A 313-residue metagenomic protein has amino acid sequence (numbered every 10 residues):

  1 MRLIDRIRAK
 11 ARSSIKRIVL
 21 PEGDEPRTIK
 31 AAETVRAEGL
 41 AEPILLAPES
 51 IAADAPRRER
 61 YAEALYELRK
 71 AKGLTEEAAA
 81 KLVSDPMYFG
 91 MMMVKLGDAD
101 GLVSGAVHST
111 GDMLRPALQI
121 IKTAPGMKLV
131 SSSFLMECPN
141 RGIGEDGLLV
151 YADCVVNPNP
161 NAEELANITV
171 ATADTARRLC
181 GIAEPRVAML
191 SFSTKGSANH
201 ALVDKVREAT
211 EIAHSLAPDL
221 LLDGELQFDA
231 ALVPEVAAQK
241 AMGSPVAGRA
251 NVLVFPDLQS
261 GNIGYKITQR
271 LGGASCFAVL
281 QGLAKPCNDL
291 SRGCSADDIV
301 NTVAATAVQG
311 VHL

Functional and structural regions predicted by a protein language model:
M1-L45, S50-A247, V252-L313: Anion-binding alpha/beta catalytic cores of soluble intermediary-metabolism enzymes, centered on
